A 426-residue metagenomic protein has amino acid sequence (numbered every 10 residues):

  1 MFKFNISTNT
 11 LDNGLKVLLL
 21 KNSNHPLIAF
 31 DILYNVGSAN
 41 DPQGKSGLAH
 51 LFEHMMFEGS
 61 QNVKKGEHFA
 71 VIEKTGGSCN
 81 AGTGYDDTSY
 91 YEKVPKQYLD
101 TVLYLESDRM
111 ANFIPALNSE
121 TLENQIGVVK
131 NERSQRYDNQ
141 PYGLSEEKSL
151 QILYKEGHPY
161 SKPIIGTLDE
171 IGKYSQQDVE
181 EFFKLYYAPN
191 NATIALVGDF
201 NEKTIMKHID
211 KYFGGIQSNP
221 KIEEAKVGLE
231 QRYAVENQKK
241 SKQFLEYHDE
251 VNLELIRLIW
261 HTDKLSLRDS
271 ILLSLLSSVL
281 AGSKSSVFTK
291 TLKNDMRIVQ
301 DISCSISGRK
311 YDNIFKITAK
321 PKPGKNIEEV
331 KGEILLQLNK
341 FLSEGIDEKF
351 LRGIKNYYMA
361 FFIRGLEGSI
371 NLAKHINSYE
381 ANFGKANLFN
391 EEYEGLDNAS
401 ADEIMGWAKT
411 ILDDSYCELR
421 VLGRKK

Functional and structural regions predicted by a protein language model:
M1-S38, N62-Y98, R136-N191, G215-L267 (+5 more regions): Non-catalytic beta-strand/loop surface segments
G37-K45: Short pre-active-site segment immediately N-terminal to the catalytic Zn-binding motif
N40, E58-N62, A111-E120, I346: Short, polar/flexible loop-turn hinges at active-site or ligand-entry regions and domain interfaces
S46-S60: Active-site SXXK
S107-L117, Y212-P220, L335-I346: A common structural junction motif
S119, E180-Y212, Y416: Non-catalytic, conformational "gating/processing" segments within enzyme and secreted inhibitor domains
